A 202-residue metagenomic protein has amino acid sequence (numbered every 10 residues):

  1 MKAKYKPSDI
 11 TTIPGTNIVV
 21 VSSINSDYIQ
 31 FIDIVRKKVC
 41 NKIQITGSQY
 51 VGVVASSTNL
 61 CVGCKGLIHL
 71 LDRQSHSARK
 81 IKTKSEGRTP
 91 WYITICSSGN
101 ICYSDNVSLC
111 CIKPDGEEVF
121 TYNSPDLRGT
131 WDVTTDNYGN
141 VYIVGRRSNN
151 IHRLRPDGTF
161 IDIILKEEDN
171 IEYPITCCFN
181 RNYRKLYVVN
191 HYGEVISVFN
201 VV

Functional and structural regions predicted by a protein language model:
M1-K2, K37-Q44, H76-S85, E117-N123 (+1 more regions): A short beta-strand motif characteristic of beta-propeller blades
M1-K38: Eukaryotic helix-linker segments that join adjacent hydrophobic helices
K4-I18, I45-G63, S85-V107, D126-N140 (+1 more regions): Beta-rich, blade/repeat-based domains predominating in secreted/periplasmic proteins but also intracellular
I13-P14, V20-D27, C61-G66, D72 (+3 more regions): Conserved beta-strand positions in repeat-built beta-propeller and related beta-rich domains
D27-I29, I68-L70, A78, L109-C110 (+2 more regions): Structural signal for beta-propeller blades
D33-K37, D72-H76, K113-E117, R155-T159 (+1 more regions): Short loop/turn segments that connect beta-strands within beta-propeller blades
Y103-C111, E117-P156: Loop/turn-rich, solvent-exposed surfaces of beta-rich toroidal or solenoidal domains
E172-V202: Blade-level signature of beta-propeller repeat domains, shared across WD40, Kelch, NHL, RCC1 and BNR/Asp-box propellers
